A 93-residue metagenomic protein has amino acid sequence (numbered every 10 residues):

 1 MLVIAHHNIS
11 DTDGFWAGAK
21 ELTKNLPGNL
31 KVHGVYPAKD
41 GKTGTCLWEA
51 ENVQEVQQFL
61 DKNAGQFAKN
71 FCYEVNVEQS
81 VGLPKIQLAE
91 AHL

Functional and structural regions predicted by a protein language model:
M1-L93: Short S/T/G/P-rich N-terminal loop/turn motif that feeds into the first structured element of a domain
